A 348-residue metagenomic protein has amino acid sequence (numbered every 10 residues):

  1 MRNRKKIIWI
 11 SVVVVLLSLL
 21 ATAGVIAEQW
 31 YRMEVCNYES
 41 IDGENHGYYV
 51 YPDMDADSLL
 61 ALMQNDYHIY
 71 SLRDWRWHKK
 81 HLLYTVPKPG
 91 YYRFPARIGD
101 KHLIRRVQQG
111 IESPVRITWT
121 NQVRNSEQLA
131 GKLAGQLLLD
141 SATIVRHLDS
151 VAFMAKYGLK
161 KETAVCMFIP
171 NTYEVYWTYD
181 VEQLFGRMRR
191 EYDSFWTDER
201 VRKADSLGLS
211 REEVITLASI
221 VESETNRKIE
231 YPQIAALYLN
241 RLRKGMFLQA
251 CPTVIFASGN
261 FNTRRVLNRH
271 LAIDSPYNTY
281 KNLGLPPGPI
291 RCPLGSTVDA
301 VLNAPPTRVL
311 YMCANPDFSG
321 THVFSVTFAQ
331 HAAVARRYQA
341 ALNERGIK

Functional and structural regions predicted by a protein language model:
R2-G259, R291-S296, A300-R308, P316-K348: Conserved catalytic or metal-liganding residues and their short signature motifs at active sites of enzymes
L248-R291, G295-S296: Conserved SxxK-family serine transpeptidase/carboxypeptidase catalytic domain of penicillin-binding proteins
M312: Active-site-proximal loop/helix segment associated with metal-binding centers of metalloenzymes
